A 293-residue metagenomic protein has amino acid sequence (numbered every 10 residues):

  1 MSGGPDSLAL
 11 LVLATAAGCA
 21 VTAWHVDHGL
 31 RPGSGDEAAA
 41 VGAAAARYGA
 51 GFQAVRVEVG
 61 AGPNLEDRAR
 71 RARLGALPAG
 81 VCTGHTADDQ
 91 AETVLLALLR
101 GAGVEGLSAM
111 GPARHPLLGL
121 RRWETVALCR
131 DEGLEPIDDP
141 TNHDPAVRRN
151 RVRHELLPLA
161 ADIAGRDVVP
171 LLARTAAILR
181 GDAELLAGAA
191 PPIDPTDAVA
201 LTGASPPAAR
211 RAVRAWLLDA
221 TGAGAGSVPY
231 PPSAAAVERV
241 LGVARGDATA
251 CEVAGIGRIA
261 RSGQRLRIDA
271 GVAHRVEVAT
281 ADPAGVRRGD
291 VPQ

Functional and structural regions predicted by a protein language model:
M1-A160: Core alpha/beta nucleotide-donor-binding catalytic domains of modification enzymes
M1-D6, T22-H28, V57-V59, H154 (+2 more regions): AMP-forming adenylation/ATP pyrophosphatase catalytic core
L120, E124, R151, D167-P170 (+1 more regions): Generic recognition of short, well-ordered alpha-helical interface segments
D139-H143, R166-V169, A225-P231: Short, surface-exposed loop/turn segments at secondary-structure junctions
N142-R149, V168-R180: Internal, active-site/partner-interface "lid" segment
L159-L171: Inter-helical turn/loop segments and adjacent helix faces that build the functional surface of alpha-helical bundle
